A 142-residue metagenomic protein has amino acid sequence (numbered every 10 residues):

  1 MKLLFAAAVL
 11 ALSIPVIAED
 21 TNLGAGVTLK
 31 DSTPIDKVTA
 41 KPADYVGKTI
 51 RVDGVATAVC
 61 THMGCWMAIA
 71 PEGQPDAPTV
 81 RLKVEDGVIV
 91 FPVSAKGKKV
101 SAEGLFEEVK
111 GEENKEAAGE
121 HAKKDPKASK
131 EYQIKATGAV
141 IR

Functional and structural regions predicted by a protein language model:
M1-L4: Positively charged n-region of N-terminal signal peptides that target proteins for export
S13-P15: N-terminal signal peptide c-region/cleavage motif recognized by signal peptidases
I17-R142: OB-fold and OB-like single-stranded nucleic-acid-recognition modules and their adjacent interaction interfaces
